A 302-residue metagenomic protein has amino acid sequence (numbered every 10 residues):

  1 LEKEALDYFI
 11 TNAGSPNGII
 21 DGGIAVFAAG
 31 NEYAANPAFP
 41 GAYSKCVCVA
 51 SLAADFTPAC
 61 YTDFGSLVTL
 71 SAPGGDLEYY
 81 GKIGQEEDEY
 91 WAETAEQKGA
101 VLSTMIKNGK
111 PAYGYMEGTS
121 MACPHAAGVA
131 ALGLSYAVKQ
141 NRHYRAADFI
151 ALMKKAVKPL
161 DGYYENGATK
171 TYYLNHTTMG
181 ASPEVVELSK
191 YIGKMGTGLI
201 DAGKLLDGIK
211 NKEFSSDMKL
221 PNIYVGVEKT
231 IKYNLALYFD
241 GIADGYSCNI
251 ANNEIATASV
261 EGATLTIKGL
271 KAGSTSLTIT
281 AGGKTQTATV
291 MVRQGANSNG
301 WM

Functional and structural regions predicted by a protein language model:
L1-K45, D55-T57, K107-H125: Substrate-binding/access-modulating region of protease and related hydrolase catalytic domains
L6-G22, G75-K82, A137-R142: Alpha-helix termini
D7-S15, K45, S51-A54, A131-K139 (+1 more regions): Sec-exported extracytoplasmic/periplasmic mature domains
A28-E32, V49-A54, F64-G65, A72-G75 (+3 more regions): Active-site-proximal beta-strand/loop segments in catalytic clefts of secreted hydrolases
D76-G193: Hydrolase catalytic cores
Y191-E213: A recurrent domain-boundary module in secreted/ectodomain proteins
N211-M302: Extracytoplasmic soluble-region selector
